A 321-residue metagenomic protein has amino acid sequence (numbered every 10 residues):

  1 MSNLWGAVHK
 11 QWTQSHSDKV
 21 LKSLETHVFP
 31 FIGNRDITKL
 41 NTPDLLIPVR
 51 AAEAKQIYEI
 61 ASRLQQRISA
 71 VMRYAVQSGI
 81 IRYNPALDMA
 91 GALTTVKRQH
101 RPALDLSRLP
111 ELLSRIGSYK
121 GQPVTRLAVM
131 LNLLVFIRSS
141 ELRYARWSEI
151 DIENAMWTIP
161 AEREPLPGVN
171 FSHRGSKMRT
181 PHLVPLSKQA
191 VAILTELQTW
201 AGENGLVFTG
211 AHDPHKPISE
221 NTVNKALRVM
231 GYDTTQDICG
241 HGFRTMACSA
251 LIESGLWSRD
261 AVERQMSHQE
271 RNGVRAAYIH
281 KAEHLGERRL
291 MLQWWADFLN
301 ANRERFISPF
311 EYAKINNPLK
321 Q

Functional and structural regions predicted by a protein language model:
M1-E25: Short, aromatic/basic-rich helix-turn unit that serves as a nucleic-acid recognition element
Q14-D18, F29-V49, H100-R101, P214 (+1 more regions): A Lys/Arg-rich helix-loop hairpin that forms a DNA/phosphate-binding surface
T38, T94-R98, Q189-K225, A276-H280 (+1 more regions): Major-groove DNA-contacting interfaces characterized by cationic-aromatic clusters
A52-R67, Q77-A145, E153, R163-P165 (+3 more regions): Basic, Lys/Arg- and aromatic-enriched nucleic-acid-binding interface segment
Y83, E149-M156, D237, L256-I279 (+2 more regions): Short, polar N-cap/turn motifs at the start of nucleic acid-interacting alpha helices
L87-T94, Y144-T199, E270-G273: Conserved tyrosine-mediated DNA breakage-rejoining catalytic core shared by Y-recombinases
T95, A103, I159-L166, V191 (+2 more regions): Catalytic-site neighborhood detector that most strongly recognizes the C-terminal catalytic loop/helix of tyrosine
S114-T125, V135, V184, E196-H215 (+2 more regions): Short, basic (Lys/Arg/His-rich) helix/loop patches that form interaction surfaces in the mid-to-C-terminal regions
